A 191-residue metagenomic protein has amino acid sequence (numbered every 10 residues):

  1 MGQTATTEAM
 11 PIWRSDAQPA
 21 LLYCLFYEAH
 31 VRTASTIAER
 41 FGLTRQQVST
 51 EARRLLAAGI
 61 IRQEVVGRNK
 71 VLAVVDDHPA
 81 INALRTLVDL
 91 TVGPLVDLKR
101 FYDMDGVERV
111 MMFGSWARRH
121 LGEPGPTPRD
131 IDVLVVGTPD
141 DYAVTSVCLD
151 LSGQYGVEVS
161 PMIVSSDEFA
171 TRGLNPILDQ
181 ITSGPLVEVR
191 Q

Functional and structural regions predicted by a protein language model:
G2-E108, A117-P128, G137-Q191: Catalytic core of pol beta-like nucleotidyltransferases
